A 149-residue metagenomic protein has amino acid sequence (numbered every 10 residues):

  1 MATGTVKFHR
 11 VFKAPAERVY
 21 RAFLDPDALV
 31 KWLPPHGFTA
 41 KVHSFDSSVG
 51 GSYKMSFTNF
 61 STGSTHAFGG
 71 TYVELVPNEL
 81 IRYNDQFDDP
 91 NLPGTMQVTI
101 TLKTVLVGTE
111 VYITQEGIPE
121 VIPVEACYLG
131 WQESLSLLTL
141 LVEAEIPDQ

Functional and structural regions predicted by a protein language model:
M1-T39: Hydrophobic ligand-binding cavity/cleft-lining segments
A2-G4, S47, T62-H66, P90-G94: A generic structural micro-feature
T3-H9, A16, A40, S52 (+4 more regions): Intrinsic-disorder/low-complexity, polar/charged segments enriched in Ser/Thr/Lys/Arg/Asp/Glu/Gln
K13, L75-P77, V105-V107: Structural motif
V19, L29, Y53, Y72 (+4 more regions): Hydrophobic pocket/interface hotspot
K41-N84: Glycine-rich portal/gate segments that line the openings of hydrophobic small-molecule binding cavities
R82-Q132, Q149: Beta-strand/loop substructures that line and gate deep hydrophobic ligand-binding cavities in soluble
L141-Q149: Short, highly charged C-terminal tails/helix-capping segments
